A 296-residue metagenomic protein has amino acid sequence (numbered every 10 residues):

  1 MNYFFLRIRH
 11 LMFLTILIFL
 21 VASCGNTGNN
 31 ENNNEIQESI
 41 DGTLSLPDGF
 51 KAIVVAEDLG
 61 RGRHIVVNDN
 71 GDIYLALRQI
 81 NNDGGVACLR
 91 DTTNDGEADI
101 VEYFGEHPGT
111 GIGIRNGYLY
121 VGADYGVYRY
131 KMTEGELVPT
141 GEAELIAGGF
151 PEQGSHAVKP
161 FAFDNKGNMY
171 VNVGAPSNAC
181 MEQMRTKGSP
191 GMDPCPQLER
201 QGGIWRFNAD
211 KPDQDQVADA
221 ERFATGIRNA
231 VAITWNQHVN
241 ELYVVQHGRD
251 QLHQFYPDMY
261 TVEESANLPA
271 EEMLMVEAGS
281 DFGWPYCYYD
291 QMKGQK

Functional and structural regions predicted by a protein language model:
L20-S23: C-terminal motif of bacterial Sec signal peptides marking the signal peptidase cleavage site
E31-D48, V158, A175-A218, G226-N229 (+1 more regions): Beta-propeller domain segments
E38-G60, D99: A short helix->beta-strand "capping" segment at the edge of beta-propeller domains
H64, G111, P160, N229-A232: Conserved beta-strand position repeated once per blade in WD40 beta-propeller domains
V67-N70, I114-N116, F163-K166, T234-V239: Residue-level detector of Asp-centered blade-edge/turn motifs that repeat once per structural unit in beta-propeller
D72-A76, Y118-V121, N168-N172, E241-V245: Conserved beta-propeller blade signature
L89-N94, Y130-V138, N208-Q214, A278-F282: Short loop/turn segments immediately following beta-strands, especially the blade-tip and inter-blade linker loops
I100, G109, Y125-D164, G191: Asp-box/WD-like beta-propeller blade repeats and closely related beta-sheet repeat scaffolds
